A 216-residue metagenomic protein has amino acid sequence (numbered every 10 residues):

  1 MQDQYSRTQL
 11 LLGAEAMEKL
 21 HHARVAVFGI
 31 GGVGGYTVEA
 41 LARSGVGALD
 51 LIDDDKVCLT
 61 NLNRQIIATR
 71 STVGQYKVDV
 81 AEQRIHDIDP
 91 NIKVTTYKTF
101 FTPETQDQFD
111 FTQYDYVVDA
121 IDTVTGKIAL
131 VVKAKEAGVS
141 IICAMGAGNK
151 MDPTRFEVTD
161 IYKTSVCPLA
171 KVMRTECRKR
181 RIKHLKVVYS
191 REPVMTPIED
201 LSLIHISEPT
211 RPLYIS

Functional and structural regions predicted by a protein language model:
M1-A26: N-terminal charged helix/coil linker that caps or initiates catalytic domains
V33: Hydrophobic/small residue at the entry helix of a nucleotide-binding pocket
R43-A48: Conserved S-adenosyl-L-methionine
D53-D89: Glycine-rich phosphate-binding loop and adjoining beta1-alpha1-beta2 segment of Rossmann-like nucleotide-binding folds
K98-T105: Conserved SAM/SAH-binding loop
T105-Q113: Short amphipathic alpha-helix with an adjacent loop that forms part of the alpha/beta core around
Y116, I121-S207: E1/E1-like adenylate-forming module used to activate ubiquitin-like modifiers and sulfur-carrier proteins
I204-S216: Single conserved hydrophobic/aromatic residue that forms the stacking wall/gate of nucleotide- or nucleobase-binding
